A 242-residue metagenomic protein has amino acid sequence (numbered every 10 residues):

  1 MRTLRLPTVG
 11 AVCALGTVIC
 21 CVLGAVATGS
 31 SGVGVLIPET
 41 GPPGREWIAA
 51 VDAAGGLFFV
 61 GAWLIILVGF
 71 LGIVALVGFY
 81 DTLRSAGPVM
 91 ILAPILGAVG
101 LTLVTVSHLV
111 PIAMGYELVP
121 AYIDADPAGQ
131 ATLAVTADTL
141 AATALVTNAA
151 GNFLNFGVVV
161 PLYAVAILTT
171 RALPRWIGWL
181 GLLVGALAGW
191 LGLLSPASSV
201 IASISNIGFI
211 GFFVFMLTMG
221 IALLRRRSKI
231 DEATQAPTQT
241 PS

Functional and structural regions predicted by a protein language model:
M1-S242: Hydrophobic, aromatic-enriched alpha-helical segments typical of multi-pass transmembrane helices
